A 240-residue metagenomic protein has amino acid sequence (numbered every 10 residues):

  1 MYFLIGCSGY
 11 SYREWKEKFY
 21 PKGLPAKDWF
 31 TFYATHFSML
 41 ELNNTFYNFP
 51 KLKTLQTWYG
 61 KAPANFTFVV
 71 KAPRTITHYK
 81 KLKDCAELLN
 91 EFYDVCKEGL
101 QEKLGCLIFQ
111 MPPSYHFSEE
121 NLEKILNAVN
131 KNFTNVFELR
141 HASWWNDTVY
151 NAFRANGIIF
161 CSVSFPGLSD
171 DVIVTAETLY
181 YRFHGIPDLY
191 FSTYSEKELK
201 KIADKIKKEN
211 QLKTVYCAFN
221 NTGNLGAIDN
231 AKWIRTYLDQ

Functional and structural regions predicted by a protein language model:
M1-Q240: Residues lining hydrophobic/aromatic ligand-binding pockets adjacent to catalytic sites
